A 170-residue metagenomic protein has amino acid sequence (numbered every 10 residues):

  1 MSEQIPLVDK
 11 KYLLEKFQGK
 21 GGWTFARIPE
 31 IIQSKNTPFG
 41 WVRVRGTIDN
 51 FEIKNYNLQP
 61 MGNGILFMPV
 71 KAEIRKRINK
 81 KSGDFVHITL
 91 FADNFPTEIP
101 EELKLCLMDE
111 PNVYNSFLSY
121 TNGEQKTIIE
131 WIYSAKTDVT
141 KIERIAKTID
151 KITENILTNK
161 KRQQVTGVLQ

Functional and structural regions predicted by a protein language model:
M1-F67, A72, K76: A positional/architectural concept
V44, V86, I129-I132: Hydrophobic aliphatic residue packing
N63, A72-E73, F91-D93, N122: Beta-hairpin (beta-strand-turn-beta-strand) motif
I78-H87: Short nucleic-acid-contacting surface segments enriched for D/E, G, S/T with interspersed K/R
S82, F91-N115, G123, T127-E130 (+2 more regions): Surface-exposed, charge/polar-rich loops and edge strands
